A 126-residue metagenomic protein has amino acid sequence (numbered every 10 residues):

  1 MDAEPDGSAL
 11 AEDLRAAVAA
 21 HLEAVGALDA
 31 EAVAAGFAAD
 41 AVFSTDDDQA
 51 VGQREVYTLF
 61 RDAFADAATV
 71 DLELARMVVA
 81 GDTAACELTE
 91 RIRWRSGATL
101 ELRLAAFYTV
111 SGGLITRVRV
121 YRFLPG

Functional and structural regions predicted by a protein language model:
M1-G36: Short, low-complexity N-terminal intrinsically disordered segments enriched in polar/charged residues
A30-G81: A solvent-exposed, acidic/Ser-Thr-rich amphipathic alpha-helical stretch
D71-E73, L100-A106: Short, surface-exposed coil-to-beta transition loops
G81-E90: A short hydrophobic beta-strand element
E90-I92, V110: Hydrophobic beta-strand positions in extracellular immunoglobulin-like domains
I92-E101: Short, cysteine-centered beta-strand-loop-beta hairpins and adjacent loop/turn segments enriched in charged/polar
R103-G126: Short beta-strand edge/turn micro-motifs at domain boundaries
